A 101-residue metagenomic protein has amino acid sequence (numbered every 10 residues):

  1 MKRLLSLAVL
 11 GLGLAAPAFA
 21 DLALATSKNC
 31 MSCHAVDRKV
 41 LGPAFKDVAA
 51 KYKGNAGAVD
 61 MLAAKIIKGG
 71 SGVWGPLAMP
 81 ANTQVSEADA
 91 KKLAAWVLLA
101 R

Functional and structural regions predicted by a protein language model:
M1-D21, R101: N-terminal export/targeting leaders of redox proteins
F19-V36: Sequence/structural segment immediately N-terminal to covalent heme-attachment motifs in c-type and related
A23, D60, A88-K91: Residues in well-ordered alpha-helical elements
S32, L41-Y52, K65-A94: Axial heme c-ligation environment in periplasmic c-type cytochrome domains
K51-M61: Short microdomains enriched in Cys/His and/or Lys/Arg
W96-A100: C-terminal alpha-helix
